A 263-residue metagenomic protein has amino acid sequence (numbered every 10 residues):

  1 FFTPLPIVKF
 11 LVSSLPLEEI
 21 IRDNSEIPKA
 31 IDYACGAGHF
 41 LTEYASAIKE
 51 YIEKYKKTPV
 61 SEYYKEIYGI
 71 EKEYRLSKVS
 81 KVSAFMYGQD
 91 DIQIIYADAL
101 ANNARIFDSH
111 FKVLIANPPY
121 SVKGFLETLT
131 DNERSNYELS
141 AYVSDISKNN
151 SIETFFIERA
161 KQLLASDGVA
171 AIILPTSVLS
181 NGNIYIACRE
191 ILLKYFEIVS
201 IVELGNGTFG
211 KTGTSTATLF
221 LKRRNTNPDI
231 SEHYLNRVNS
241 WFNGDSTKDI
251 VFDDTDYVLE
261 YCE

Functional and structural regions predicted by a protein language model:
T3-V113, S121-V122, L174-S177, A187-C188 (+1 more regions): Conserved S-adenosyl-L-methionine
D108, I115-E263: A conserved structural/catalytic subdomain of Rossmann-like adenosyl-cofactor enzymes
